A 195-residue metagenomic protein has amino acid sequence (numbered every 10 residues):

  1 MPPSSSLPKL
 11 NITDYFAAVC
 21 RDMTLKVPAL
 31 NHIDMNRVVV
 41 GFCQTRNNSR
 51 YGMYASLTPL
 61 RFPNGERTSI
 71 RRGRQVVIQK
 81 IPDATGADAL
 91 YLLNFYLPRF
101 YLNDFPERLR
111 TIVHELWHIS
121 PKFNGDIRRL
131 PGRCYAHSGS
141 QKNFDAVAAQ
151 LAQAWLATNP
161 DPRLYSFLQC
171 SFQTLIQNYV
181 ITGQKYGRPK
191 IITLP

Functional and structural regions predicted by a protein language model:
P2-A89, L93-N94, K122-P195: Metalloprotease/metallohydrolase-associated module, dominated by Zn2+-dependent proteases
N47, F100-L102, H118: Generic "edge-of-domain/loop-turn" microfeature
N94-T111: Short pre-active-site segment immediately N-terminal to the catalytic Zn-binding motif
E107-V113, I127-P131: "Short basic amphipathic alpha-helical interaction patches in structured regions
R110-K122: Active-site recognition of the HExxH zinc-binding catalytic motif
